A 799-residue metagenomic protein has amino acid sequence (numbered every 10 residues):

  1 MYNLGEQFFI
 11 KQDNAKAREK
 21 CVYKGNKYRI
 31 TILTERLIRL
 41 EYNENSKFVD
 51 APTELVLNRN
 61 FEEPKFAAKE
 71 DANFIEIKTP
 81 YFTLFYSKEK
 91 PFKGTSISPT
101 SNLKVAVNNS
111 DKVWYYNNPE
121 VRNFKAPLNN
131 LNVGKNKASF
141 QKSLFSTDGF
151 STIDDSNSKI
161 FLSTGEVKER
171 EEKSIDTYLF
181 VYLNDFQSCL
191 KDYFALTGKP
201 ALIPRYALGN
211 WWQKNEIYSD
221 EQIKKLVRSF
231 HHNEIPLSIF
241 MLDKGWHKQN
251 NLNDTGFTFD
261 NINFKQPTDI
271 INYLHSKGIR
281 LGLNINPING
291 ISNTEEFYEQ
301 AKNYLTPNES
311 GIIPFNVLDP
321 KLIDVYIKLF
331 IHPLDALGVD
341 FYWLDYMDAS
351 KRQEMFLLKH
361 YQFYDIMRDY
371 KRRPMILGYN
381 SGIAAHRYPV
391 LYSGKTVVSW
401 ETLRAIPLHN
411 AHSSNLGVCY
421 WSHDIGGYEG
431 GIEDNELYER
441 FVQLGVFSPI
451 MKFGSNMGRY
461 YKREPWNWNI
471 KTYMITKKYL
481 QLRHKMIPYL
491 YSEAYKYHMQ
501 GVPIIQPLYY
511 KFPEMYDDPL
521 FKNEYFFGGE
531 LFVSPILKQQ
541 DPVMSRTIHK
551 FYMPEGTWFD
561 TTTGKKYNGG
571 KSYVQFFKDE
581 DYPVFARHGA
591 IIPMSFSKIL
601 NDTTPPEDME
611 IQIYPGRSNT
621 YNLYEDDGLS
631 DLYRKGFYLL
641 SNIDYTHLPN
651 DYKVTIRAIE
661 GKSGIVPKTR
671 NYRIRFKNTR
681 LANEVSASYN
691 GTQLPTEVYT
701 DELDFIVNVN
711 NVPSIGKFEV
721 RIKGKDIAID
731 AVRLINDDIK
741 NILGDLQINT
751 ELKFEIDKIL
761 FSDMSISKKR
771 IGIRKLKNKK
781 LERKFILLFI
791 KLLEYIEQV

Functional and structural regions predicted by a protein language model:
Y2-N3, F8-F9, L33-A72: A low-complexity, Ser/Thr/Gly/Pro-enriched, surface-exposed linker/loop concept that marks segments flanking
R29, L37-I38, F74-E76, T83 (+21 more regions): Beta-sheet entry/capping signal
I30, I38-L40, I77-L84, F532-P535 (+1 more regions): Short, well-ordered beta-strand segments enriched in hydrophobic/aromatic residues
P52-K65, F559-D579, V685-N708: Solvent-exposed beta-strand/loop surfaces of large extracellular or lumenal domains
F66-R205, K214-N215, D220-E221, V227-H232 (+5 more regions): Catalytic and substrate-binding clefts that recognize carbohydrates or anionic sugar/phosphate headgroups
P236-T476, Y509-M515, F521: Aromatic- and carboxylate-enriched substrate-binding clefts and catalytic-loop regions of carbohydrate-active enzymes
A385, V390-L391, A405-H409, S413-H423 (+1 more regions): Catalytic core of carbohydrate-active enzymes
F526-E530, R546, T603-V799: Beta-rich accessory regions
